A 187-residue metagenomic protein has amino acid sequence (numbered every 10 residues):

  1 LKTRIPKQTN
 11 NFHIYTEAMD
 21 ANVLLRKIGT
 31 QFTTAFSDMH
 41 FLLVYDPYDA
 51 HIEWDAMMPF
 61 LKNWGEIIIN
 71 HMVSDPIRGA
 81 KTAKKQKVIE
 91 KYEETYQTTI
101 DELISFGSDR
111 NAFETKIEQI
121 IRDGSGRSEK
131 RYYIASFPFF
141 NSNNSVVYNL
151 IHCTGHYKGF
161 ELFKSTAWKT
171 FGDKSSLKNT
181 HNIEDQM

Functional and structural regions predicted by a protein language model:
L1-M187: Class I S-adenosyl-L-methionine-dependent methyltransferase catalytic core
